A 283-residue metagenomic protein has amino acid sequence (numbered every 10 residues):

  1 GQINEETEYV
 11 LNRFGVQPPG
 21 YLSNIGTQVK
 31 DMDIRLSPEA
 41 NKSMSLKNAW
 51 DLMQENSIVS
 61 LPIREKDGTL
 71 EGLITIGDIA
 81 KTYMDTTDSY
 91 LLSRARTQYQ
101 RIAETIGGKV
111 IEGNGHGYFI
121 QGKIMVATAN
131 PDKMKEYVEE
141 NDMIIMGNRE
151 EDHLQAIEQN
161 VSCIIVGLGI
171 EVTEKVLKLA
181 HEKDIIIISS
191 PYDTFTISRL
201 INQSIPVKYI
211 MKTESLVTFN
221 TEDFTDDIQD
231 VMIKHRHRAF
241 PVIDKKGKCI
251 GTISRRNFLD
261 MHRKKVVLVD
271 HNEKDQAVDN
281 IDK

Functional and structural regions predicted by a protein language model:
Q2-Q17: N-terminal beta-loop-helix "entrance" segment that forms/cooperates in small-molecule cofactor or anionic ligand
N4-T7, E171-K178, K274: Short, glycine/polar-rich helix-capping loops at beta-to-alpha or helix-loop-helix junctions that flank or form
P19-Y21, L61-P62, I144-M146, S162-L168 (+5 more regions): Short hydrophobic alpha-helical runs that function as membrane-insertion/retention elements
G20-L52, R64, Y99-I111, F119-E150 (+5 more regions): Bateman/CBS regulatory modules and CBS-like beta-alpha motifs in cytosolic regions of diverse proteins
M32, M53, L61-G77, M232 (+1 more regions): A glycine-centered beta-loop-beta connector
N56-I58, K234-H237, H262: Short, small/polar residue-rich loop motifs at catalytic or cofactor-binding pockets
I76-L92, N257-V266: A short, polar/charged loop-to-alpha-helix boundary motif
S89, L177, E182-K212: Long, charge-dense
